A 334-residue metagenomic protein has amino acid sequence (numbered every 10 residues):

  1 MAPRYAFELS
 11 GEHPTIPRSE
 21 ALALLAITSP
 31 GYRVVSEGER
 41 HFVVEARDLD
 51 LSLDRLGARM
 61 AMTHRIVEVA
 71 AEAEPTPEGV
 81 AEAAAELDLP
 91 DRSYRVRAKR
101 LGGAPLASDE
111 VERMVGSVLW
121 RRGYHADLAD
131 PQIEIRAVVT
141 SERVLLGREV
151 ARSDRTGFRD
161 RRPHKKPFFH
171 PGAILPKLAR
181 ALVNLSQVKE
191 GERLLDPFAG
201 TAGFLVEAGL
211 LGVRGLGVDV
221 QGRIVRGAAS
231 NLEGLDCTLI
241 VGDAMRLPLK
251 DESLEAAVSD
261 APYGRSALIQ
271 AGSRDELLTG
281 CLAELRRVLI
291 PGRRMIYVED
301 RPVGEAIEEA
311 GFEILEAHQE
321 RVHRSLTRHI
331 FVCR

Functional and structural regions predicted by a protein language model:
M1-M62, I66, A70-G79, A83 (+3 more regions): Class I S-adenosyl-L-methionine-dependent methyltransferase catalytic core
E82-P90: Short, basic/hydrophobic alpha-helical segments
P90-S93, G191: Phosphate-coordination loops involved in phosphoryl transfer and adenosine-cofactor binding
S93-K99: Basic, glycine-rich polyanion-binding accessory segments appended to enzymes
